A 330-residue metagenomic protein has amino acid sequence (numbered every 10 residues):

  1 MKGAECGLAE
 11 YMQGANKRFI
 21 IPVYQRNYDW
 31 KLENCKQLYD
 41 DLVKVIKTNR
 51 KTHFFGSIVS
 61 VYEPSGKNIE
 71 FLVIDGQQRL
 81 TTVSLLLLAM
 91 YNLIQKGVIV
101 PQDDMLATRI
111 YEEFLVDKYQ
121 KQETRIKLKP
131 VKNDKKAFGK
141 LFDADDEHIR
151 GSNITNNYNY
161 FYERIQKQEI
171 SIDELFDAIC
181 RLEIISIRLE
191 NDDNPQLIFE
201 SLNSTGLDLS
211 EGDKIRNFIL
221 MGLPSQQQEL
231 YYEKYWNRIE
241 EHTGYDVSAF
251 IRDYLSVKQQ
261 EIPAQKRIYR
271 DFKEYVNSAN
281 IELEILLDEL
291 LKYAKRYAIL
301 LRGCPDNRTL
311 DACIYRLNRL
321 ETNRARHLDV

Functional and structural regions predicted by a protein language model:
M1-I74, S84, I184-S186: Short alpha-helix boundary/capping and kink motifs at helix termini
L42-I46, I94, I165: Hydrophobic, Leu/Ile/Phe/Ala-enriched alpha-helical segments that form helix-helix packing faces
L80-K96: Short active-site loop/helix that positions an aromatic residue
L85-L87, Q102, F199-S201: "Short basic amphipathic alpha-helical interaction patches in structured regions
L93-P101, T205-S210: Short, polar/flexible loop-turn hinges at active-site or ligand-entry regions and domain interfaces
D103-K140: Extended charged low-complexity segments that act as oligomerization/scaffolding linkers
K127-V330: Polyanionic (Asp/Glu-rich) segments that form extended negatively charged tracts
